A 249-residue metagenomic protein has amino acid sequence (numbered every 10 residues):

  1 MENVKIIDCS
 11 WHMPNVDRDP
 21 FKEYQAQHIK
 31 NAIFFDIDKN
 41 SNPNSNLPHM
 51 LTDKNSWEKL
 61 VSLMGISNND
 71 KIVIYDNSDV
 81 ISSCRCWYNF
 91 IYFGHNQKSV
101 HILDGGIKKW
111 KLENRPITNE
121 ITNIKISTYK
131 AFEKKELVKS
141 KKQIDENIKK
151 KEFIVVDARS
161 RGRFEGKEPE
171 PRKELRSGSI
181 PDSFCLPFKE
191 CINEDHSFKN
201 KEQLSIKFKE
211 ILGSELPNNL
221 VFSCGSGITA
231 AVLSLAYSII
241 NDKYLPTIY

Functional and structural regions predicted by a protein language model:
M1-F21, K30, I107-R176: Flexible, polar/low-complexity N-terminal or interdomain linker segments that lie immediately upstream of folded
K5, K71, I154, N219-L220: Structural motif
D8-S10, D36, P187: Residue-level recognition of beta-strand->loop/alpha-helix junctions
H28-K30, N96, S179: Short, structured coil segments at secondary-structure junctions
F35-S41, D104-K108: A short, structured active-site edge motif that brings together acidic residues
N42-D70, L186-N219: Helix-loop module immediately N-terminal to the HCX5R catalytic loop in PTP-like cysteine phosphatase domains
P48-N147, I211, G225-Y249: Thiolate-centered catalytic microenvironments shared by cysteine-dependent enzyme domains
